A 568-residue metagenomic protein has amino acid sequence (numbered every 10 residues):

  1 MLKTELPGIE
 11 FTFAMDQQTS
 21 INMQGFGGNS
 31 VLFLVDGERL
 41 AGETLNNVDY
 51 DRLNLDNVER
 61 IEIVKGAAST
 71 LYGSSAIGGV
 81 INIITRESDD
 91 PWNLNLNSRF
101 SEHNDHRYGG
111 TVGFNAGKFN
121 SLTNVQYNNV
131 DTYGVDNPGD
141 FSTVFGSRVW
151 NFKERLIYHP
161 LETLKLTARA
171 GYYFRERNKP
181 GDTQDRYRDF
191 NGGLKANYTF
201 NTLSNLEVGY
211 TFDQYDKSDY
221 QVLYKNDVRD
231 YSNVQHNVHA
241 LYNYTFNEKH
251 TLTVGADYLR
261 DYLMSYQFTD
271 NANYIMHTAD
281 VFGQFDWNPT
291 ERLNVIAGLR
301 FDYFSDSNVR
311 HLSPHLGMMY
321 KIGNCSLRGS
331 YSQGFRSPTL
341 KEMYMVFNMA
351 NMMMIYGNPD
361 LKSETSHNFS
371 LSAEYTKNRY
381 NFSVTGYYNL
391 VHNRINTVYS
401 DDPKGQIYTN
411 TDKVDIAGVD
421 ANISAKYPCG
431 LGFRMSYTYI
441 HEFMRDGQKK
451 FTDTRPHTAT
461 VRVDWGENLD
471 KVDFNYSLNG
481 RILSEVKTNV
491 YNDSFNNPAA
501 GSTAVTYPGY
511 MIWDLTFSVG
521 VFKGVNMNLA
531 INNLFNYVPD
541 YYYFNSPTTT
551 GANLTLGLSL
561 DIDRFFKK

Functional and structural regions predicted by a protein language model:
M1-K3, T19-N22, F33-L34, D49-N54 (+3 more regions): N-terminal periplasmic accessory domains that precede and gate Gram-negative outer-membrane beta-barrel machines
L2-E38, E59: Extracytoplasmic beta-strand/coil segments of soluble accessory domains associated with Gram-negative outer-membrane
F11, E38-K65: Short acidic/polar hinge/loop motifs at secondary-structure boundaries that mediate gating or recognition
T70, N82, D89-W92, R99 (+1 more regions): Periplasmic-side early beta-strands and strand-to-turn transitions of outer-membrane beta-barrels
Y133, H392, I482-N496, S518-K568: C-terminal beta-signal and adjacent terminal beta-strands/loops of Gram-negative outer-membrane beta-barrel proteins
L161, N247-T251, F268-V391, C429 (+1 more regions): Structural signature of Gram-negative outer-membrane beta-barrels, strongest in the C-terminal barrel of TonB-dependent
Q184-T199, Y231, S326, Q333-V391 (+3 more regions): Outer-membrane beta-barrel signature, preferentially recognizing the C-terminal barrel domain of Gram-negative
N288-V295, Y387-L390, T409-Y491, F535: Gram-negative outer-membrane beta-barrel transporters
